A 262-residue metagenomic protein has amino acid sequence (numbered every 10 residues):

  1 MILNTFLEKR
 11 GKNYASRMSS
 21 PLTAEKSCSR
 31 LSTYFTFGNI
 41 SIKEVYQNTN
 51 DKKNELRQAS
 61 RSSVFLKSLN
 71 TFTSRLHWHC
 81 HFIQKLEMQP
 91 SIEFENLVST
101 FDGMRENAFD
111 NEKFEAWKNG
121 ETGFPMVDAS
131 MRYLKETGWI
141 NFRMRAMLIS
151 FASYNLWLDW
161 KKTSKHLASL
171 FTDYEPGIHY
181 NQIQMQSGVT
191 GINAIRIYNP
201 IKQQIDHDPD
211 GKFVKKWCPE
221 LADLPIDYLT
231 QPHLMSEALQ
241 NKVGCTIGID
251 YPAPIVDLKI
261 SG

Functional and structural regions predicted by a protein language model:
M1-T100, D208, K212-G262: Glycine/tryptophan-enriched, flexible segments
P21-L22, S63, E121-T122, W139-F142: Short helix-capping and inter-helix turn/linker motifs at the boundaries of alpha-helical repeat units
R30-L31, V45-N48, A129-S130, M147-F151: A general alpha-helix detector
K53, R57, M131-G138: Structural motif corresponding to the C-terminal cap of alpha-helices
K67-Q84, L134-Q184, I205-K212: Structured ligand/cofactor/substrate-binding pocket environments in proteins
I92-E115: Conserved oxyanion/phosphate-binding beta-strand-loop segments in alpha/beta enzyme cores
F101-A108, N155, H166-P252: C-terminal, helix-dominated tail/subdomain
N111-L134: Helix-hairpin-helix/helix-loop-helix acidic hairpins
